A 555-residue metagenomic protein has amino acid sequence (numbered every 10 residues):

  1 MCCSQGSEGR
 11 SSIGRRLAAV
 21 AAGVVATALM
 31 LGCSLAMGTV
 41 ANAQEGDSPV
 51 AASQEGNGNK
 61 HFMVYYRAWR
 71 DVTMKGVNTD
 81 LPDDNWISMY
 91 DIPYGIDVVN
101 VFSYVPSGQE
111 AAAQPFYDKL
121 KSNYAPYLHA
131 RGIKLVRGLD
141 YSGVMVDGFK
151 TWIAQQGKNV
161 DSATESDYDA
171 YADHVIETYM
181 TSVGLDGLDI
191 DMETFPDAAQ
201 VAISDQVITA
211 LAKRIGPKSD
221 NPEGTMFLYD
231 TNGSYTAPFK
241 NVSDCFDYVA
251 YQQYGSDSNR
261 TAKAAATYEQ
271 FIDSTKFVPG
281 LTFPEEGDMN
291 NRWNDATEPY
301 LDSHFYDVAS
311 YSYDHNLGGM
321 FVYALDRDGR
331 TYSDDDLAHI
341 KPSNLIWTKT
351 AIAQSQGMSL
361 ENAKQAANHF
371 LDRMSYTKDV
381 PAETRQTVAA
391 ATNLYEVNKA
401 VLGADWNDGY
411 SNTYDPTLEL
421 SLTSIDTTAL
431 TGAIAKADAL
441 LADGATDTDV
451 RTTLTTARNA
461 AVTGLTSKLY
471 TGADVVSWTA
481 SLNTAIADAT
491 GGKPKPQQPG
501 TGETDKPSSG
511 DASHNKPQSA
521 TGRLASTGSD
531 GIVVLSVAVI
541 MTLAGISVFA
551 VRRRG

Functional and structural regions predicted by a protein language model:
M1-R15: N-terminal secretory signal peptides that target proteins for export/translocation
R15-A28, S536-A538: Sec-dependent N-terminal signal peptides
V25-L35, G528, M541-G545: Hydrophobic core
L31-S48: Sec-dependent signal peptide cleavage junction
S48-F305, D314-L317, D326-L345, Q354: Chitinase-like catalytic core of GlcNAc-active glycosidases
S359-Y395, S411-K468, D488-P494: Amphipathic, heptad-repeat alpha-helical segments
L420, V476-T527: C-terminal low-complexity, Ser/Thr- and acidic/Pro-rich disordered "stalk" regions positioned immediately N-terminal
A525, S529-R553: A cross-kingdom C-terminal cell-surface attachment/processing module
